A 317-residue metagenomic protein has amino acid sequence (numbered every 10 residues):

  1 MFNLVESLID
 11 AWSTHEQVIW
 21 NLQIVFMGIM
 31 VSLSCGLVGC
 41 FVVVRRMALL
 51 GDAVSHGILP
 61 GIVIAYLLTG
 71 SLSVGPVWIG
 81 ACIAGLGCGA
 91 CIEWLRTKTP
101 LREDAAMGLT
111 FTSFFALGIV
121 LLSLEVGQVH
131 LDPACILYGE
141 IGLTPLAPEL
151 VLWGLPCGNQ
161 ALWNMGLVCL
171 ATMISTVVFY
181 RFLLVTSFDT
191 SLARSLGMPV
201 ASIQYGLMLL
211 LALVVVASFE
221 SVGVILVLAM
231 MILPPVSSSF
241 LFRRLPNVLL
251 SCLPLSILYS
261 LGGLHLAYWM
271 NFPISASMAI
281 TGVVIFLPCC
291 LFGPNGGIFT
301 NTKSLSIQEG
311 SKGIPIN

Functional and structural regions predicted by a protein language model:
M1-S34: Membrane-interfacial amphipathic/re-entrant helices at transmembrane-helix boundaries
I19-S32, V74-L86, M165-L170, V216-A229: Structural signature of hydrophobic alpha-helical transmembrane segments
V25-M30, W78-I83, A105-L109, L162-L167 (+3 more regions): Hydrophobic alpha-helical transmembrane segments
F41-L131, S238-L250, A267-M270: Short loop segments and helix-boundary regions at transmembrane helix junctions of multi-pass inner-membrane proteins
F115-S175: Transmembrane helix-bundle core of multi-pass membrane transporters and related energy-transducing complexes
C157-A229, L233-P234: Helix-loop-helix "hairpin" substructures at the membrane interface of multi-pass membrane proteins
A217-A276: Transmembrane alpha-helical segments in multi-pass inner-membrane proteins
S275-N317: Cytosolic-side transmembrane-helix boundaries in multi-pass membrane proteins
